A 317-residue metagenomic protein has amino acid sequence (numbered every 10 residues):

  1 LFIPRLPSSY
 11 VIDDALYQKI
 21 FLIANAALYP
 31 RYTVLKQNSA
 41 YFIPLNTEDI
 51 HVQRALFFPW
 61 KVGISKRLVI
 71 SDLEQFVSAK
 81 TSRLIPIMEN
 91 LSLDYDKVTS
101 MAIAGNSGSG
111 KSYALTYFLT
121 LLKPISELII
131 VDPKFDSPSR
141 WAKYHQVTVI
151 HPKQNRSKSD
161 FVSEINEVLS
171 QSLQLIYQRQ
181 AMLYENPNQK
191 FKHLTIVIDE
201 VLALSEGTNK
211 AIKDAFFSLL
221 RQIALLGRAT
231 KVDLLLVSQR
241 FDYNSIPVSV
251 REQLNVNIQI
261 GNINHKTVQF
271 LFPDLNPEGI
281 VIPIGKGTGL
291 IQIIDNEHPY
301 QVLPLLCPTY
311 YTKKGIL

Functional and structural regions predicted by a protein language model:
L1-F58: Long, basic/Gly/Ser/Thr-rich N-terminal segments that mediate initial subcellular attachment or targeting
F2-P4, L56-A181, L202-N255, Q259-N262 (+1 more regions): P-loop NTPase catalytic phosphate-binding loop
S8-L16, E185-Q189, D242-S245: Short acidic, glycine/proline-enriched loop segments that cap or flank alpha-helices
A15-A24, S238-G315: Conserved ATP-driven motor cores of ASCE-family P-loop NTPases powering translocation/secretion/packaging/pilus
V34-I50, K61-L84, L202, N209-K213 (+1 more regions): N-terminal helicase ATP-binding lobe
A102, H193-I198: Structural motif
L122, Q189-K190, C307: Short hydrophobic "helix-edge" motifs at membrane interfaces and signal-peptide entry regions
Q180-T195: Short helix/loop segment immediately N-terminal to the Walker
